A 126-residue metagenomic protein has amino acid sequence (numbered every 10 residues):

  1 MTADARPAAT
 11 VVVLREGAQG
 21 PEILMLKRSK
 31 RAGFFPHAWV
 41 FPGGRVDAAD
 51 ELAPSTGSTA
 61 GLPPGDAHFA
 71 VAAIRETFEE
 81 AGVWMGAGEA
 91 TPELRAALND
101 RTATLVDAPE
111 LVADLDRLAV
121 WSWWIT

Functional and structural regions predicted by a protein language model:
M1-T126: N-terminal leader/linker segments that precede catalytic domains of diphosphate-processing enzymes
